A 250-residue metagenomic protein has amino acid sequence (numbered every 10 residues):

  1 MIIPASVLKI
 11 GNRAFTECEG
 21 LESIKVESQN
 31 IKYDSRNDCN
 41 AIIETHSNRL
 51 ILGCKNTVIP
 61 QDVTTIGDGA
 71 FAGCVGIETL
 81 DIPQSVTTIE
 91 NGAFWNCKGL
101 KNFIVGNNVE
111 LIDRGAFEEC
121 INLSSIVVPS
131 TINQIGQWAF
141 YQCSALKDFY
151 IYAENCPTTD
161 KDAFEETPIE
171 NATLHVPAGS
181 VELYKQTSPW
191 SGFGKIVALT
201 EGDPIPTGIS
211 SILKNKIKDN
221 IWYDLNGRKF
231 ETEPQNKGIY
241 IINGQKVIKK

Functional and structural regions predicted by a protein language model:
M1-K9, E19-A41, I51-T65, V75-T88 (+5 more regions): Structural signature of tandem-repeat unit edges
G11-A14, G67-A70, E90-W95, D113-E118 (+2 more regions): Consensus positions within tandem repeat domains that build extended binding/scaffold surfaces
D38, K216-N220, N236: Short loop/turn microsegments at loop-to-beta-strand junctions
I42-I43, W222: Hydrophobic beta-strand positions
D62, N236-G238: A glycine-anchored, Pro-Gly-centered beta-turn/N-cap motif
Q186-T207: A recurrent domain-boundary module in secreted/ectodomain proteins
T200-N226: Residue-level detector of functionally pivotal "anchor" positions at catalytic/ligand-binding pockets or at interdomain
I239-K250: C-terminal tail/sorting-segment detector
